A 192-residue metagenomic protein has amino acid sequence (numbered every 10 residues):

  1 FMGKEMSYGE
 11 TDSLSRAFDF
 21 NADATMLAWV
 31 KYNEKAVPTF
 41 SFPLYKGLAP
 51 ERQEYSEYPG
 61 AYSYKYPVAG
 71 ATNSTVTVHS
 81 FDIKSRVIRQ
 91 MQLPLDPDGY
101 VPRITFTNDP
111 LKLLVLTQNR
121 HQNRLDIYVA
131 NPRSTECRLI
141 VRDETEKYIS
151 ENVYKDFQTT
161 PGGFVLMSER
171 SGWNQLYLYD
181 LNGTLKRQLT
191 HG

Functional and structural regions predicted by a protein language model:
F1, R89-Q92, C137-R142, K186-H191: Beta-propeller fold detector
F1-D19, W29-K84, I88-Q90: Predominantly five- to eight-bladed beta-propeller fold
M2-S13, D96-V101, T145-Y154: Short glycine-/Asp-/Thr-/Trp-enriched loop segments that recur within the blades of beta-propeller repeat domains
R16-A17, A28-E34, V68-T72, F106-N108 (+5 more regions): Beta-strand C-termini and the immediately following turn/loop, strongest in propeller blades
K35-P38, P97-Y100, R120-L125, E136 (+2 more regions): Flexible loop/turn segments at secondary-structure boundaries
P67-S74, P97, R142-D156, H191-G192: Beta-propeller and related beta-repeat scaffolds in trafficking/envelope systems
V76-I83, Y128-T135, L178-N182: Beta-propeller blade signature
I83-S85, R89-N119: Long hydrophobic segments that form regular secondary structure
